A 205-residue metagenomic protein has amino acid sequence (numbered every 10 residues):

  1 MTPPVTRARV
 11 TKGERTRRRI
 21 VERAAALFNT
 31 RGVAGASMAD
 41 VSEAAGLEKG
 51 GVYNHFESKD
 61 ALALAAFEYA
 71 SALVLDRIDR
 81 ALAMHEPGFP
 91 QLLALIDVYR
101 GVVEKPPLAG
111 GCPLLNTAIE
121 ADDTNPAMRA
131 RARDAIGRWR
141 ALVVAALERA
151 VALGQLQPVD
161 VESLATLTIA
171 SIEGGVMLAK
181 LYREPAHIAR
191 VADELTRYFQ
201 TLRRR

Functional and structural regions predicted by a protein language model:
M1-R15, R203-R205: N-terminal intrinsically disordered/low-complexity leader segments
T2, R19, R23-A61, A65: Helix-turn-helix
A65, D79-G110, E162-T168: Hydrophobic alpha-helical connector segments
A72-L75, P90-A94, P126-A152, S163-T166 (+1 more regions): Amphipathic alpha-helical packing segments from all-alpha helical-bundle domains
Q91, K105-A127: Amphipathic alpha-helical segments used for helix-helix packing
V102-K105, R149, I169-A186, Y198-R205: Amphipathic C-terminal alpha-helical segment
G110, L115, Q157-L178, E194-Y198: Hydrophobic alpha-helical segments that form the core of small-molecule binding pockets and/or dimer interfaces
